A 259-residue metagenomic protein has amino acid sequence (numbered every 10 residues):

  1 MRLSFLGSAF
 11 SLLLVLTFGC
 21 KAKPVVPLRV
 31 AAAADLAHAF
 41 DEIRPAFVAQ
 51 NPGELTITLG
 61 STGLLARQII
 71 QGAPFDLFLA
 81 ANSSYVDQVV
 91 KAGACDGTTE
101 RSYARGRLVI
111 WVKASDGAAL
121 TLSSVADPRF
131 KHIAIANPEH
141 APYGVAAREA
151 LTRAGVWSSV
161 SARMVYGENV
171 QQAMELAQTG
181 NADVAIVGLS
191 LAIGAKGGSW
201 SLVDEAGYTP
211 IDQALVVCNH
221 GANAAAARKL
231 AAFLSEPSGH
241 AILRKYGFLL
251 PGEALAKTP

Functional and structural regions predicted by a protein language model:
S4-T17: Bacterial N-terminal signal peptides
C20-L59, G63, R67-A73, A80-S83 (+2 more regions): Exported/periplasmic ABC-transporter solute-binding proteins
